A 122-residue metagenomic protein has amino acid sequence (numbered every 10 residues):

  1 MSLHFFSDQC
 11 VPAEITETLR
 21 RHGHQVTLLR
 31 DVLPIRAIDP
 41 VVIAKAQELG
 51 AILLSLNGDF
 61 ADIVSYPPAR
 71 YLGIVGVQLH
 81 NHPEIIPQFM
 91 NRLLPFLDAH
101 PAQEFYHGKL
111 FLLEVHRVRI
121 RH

Functional and structural regions predicted by a protein language model:
L3-I52: N-terminal first-folded block
Q9, L56-D59, L79: Short secondary-structure boundary segments
A13, F60-D62, R119: Glycine-rich nucleotide phosphate-binding loop and flanking beta-alpha elements of Rossmann-like dinucleotide-binding
D31, L79, V115: Active-site donor-binding loop signature of nucleotide-sugar glycosyltransferases
Q47-V64: Acidic, metal-binding active-site segment of PIN/NYN-like and related structure-specific nucleases
A61-P95: Mid-chain, well-packed structural core segment of small domains
D98-H122: Charged phosphate-binding loop/patch that engages nucleotide di/tri-phosphates or the phosphate backbone of nucleic
